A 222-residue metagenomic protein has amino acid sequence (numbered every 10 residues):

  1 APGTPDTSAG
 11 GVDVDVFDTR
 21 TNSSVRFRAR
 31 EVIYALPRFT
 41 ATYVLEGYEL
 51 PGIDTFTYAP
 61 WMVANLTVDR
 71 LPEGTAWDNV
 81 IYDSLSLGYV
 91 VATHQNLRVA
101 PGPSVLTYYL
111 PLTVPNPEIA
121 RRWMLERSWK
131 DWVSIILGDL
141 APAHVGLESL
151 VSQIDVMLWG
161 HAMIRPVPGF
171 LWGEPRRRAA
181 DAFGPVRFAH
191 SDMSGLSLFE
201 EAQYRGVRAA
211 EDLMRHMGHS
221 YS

Functional and structural regions predicted by a protein language model:
P2-P115, A143: Mid-domain catalytic core of redox enzymes that form a hydrophobic substrate pocket/lid adjacent to a catalytic redox
F17, E73-V80, S84-S222: Conserved flavin/dinucleotide-binding core of flavoenzymes
